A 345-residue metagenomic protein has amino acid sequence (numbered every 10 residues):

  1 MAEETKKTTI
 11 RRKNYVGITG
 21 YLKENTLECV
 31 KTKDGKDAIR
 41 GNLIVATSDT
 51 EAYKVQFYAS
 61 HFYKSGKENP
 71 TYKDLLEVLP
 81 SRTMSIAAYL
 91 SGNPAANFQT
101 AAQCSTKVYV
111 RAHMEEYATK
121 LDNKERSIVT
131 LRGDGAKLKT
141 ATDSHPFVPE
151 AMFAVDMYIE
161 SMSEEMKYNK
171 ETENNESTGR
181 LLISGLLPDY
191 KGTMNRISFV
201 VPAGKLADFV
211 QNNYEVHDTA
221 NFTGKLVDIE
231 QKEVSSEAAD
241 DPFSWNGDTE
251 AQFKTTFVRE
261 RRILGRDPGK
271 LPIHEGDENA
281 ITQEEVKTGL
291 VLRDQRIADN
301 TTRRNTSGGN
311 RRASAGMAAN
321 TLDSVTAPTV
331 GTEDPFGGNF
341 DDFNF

Functional and structural regions predicted by a protein language model:
M1-K13, T26-K33, K137-F345: Acidic, gly/ser/pro-rich intrinsically disordered tails
A2-V16, K23-E51, S65-G66, Y89-C104 (+2 more regions): Single-stranded nucleic-acid-binding OB-fold domains
Y21, I44-A46, R111-H113, Y158 (+2 more regions): Residue-level recognition of well-ordered beta-strand positions that form the cores of beta-sheet-rich folds across
D34-A87, D134, Y168-A203: OB-fold (S1/OB) nucleic-acid-binding surfaces
K67-R111, G204-T223: Short nucleic-acid-contacting surface segments enriched for D/E, G, S/T with interspersed K/R
P70, N123-E125, S235-E237: Surface-exposed beta-strand edges and their flanking turn/coil or helix-capping segments
A101-V155: Extracellular-facing segments of soluble proteins and assemblies that are Gly/Ser/Thr-biased and enriched in aromatics
